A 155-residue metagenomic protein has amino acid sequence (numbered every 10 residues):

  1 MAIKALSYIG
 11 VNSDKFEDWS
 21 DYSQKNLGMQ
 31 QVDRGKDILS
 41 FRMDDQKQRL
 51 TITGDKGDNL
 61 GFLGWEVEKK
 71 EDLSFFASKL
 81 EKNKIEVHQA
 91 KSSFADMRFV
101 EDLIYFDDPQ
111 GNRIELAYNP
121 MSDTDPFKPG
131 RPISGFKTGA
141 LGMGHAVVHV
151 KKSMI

Functional and structural regions predicted by a protein language model:
M1, G54, F136-K137: Short helix-capping and inter-helix turn/linker motifs at the boundaries of alpha-helical repeat units
M1-Q48, H149-I155: Core segments of cupin and vicinal oxygen chelate
A5-K15, D55-E81, D102-D107, L141-K152: Vicinal oxygen chelate
Y22, M29-V32, T51-D55, F62-E66 (+1 more regions): A structural feature that tracks compact, well-ordered secondary-structure segments with a strong bias toward
G35-I38, N59, M97-V100: Short acidic/glycine-enriched loop/turn segments that link adjacent beta-strands
F41-Q46, D55, F106-P109: Active-site beta-strand termini and strand-to-loop segments that position acidic
Q46-L50, P129-R131: Short amphipathic beta-strand starts and helix->beta connectors
E81-G142: Vicinal oxygen chelate
